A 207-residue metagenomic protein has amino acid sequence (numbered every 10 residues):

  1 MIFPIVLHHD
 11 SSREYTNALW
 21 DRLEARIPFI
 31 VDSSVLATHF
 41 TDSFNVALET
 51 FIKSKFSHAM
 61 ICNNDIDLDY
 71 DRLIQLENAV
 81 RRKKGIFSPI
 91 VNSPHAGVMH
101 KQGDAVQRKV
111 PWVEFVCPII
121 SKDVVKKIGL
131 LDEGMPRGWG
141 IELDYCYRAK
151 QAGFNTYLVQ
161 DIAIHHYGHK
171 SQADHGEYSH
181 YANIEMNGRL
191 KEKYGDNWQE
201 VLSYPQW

Functional and structural regions predicted by a protein language model:
M1-R22: N-proximal low-complexity "stem/linker" segments adjacent to membrane-targeting elements
A37-F51: Glycine-rich, basic loop-to-helix element that forms the pyrophosphate-binding segment of sugar-nucleotide handling
F56-D67: Short beta-strand-to-loop acidic/aromatic patch adjacent to the donor-nucleotide binding site
D71-F87: Conserved donor-nucleotide/metal-binding helix-loop-beta segment in metal-dependent transferases, i.e., the alpha-helix
F87-Q102: Short beta-strand-to-loop element that shapes/binds the nucleotide-sugar donor at the catalytic cleft/hinge
G103-K122, G138: A recurrent flexible, glycine/aromatic-enriched loop bordering the glycosyltransferase active site that acts as
F115, K126-H165, S179: Donor nucleotide-sugar recognition loop
D174-Y204: Catalytic core of nucleotide-sugar-dependent glycosyltransferases
